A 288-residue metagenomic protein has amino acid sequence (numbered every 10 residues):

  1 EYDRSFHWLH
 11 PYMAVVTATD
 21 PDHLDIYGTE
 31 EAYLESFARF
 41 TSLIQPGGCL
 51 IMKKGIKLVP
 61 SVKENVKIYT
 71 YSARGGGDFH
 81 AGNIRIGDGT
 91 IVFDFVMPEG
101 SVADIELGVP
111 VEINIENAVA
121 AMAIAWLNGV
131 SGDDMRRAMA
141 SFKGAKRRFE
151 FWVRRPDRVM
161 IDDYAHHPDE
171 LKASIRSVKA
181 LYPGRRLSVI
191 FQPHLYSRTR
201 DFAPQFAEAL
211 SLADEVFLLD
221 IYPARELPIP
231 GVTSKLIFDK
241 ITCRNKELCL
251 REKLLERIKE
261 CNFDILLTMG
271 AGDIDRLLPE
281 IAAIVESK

Functional and structural regions predicted by a protein language model:
E1-L9, D169-S177: Switch II of P-loop NTPase G domains
Y2-R4, D20-D22, I56-K57, H166 (+3 more regions): Short glycine-rich anion-binding loops that position phosphate/pyrophosphate groups of nucleotides and phosphorylated
H10-M160, K235-R244, C261: Acidic, Mg2+-coordinating active-site environments of NTP-dependent enzymes
Y12, D214, D264: Conserved acidic residues
L24-A32, R198-T199, E226-P230, R276-L278: Glycine/threonine-rich flexible loop motifs
A145, D169, R176-E247: Active-site beta-alpha connecting loops in nucleotide-dependent enzymes
K253-I284: A glycine-rich beta-strand to alpha-helix segment that forms a phosphate/ribose-binding loop at ligand/cofactor sites
